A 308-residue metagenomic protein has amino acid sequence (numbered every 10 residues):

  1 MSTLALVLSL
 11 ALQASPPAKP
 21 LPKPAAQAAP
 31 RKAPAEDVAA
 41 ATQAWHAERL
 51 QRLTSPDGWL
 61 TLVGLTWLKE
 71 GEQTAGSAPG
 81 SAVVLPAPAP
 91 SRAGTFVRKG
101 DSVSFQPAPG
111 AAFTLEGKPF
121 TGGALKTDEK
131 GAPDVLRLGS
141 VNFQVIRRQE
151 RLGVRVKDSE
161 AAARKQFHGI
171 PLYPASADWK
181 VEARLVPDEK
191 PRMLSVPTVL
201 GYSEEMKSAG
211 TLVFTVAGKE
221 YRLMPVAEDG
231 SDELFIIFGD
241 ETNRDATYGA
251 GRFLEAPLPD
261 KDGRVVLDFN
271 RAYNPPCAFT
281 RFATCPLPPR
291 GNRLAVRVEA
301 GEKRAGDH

Functional and structural regions predicted by a protein language model:
M1-A14: Sec-dependent N-terminal signal peptides
P16-T66: N-terminal pre-domain segments of enzymes
L62, W67-P133: Forkhead-associated
P88-P90, T95-S104, S203-T247: Mid-length scaffold segments of soluble, non-membrane domains
E116, R137-G139, K157, T215-K219 (+2 more regions): Short strand-coil-strand connectors
G117-K130, E220-R271: An exposed acidic His-Trp-rich patch
G139-E204: Surface-exposed beta-loop interaction hotspot
E241-D245, E255-P259, R264-V266, N270-H308: Extended, aromatic/histidine-rich regions of cofactor-dependent oxidoreductases associated with respiratory
